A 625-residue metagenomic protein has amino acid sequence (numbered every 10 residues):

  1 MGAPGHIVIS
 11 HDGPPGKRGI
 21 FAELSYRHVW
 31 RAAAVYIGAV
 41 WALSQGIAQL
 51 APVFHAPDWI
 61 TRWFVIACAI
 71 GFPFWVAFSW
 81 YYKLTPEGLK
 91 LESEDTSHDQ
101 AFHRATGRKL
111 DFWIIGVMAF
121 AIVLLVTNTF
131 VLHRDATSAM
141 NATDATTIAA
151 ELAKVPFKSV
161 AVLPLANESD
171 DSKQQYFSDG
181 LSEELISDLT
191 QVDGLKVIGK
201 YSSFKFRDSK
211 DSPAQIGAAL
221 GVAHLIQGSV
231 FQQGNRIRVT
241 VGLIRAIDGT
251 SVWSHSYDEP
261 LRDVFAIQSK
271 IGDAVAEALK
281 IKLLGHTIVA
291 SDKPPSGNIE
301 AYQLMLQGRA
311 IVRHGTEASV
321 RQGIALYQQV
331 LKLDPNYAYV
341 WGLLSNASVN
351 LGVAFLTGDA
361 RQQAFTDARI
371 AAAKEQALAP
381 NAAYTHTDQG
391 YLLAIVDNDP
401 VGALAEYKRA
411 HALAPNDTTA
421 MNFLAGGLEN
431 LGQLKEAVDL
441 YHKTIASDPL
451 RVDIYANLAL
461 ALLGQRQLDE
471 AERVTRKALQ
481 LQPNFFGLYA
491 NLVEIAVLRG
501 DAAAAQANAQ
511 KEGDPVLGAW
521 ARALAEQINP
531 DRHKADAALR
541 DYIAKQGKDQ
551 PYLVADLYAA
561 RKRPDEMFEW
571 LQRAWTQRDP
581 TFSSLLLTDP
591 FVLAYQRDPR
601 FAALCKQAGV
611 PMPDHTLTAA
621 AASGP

Functional and structural regions predicted by a protein language model:
G2, H6, N141-T147, A622-S623: Long, low-complexity intrinsically disordered segments that are proline/alanine-rich with interleaved serine/threonine
G2-D135, T250: An N-terminal, helix-rich hydrophobic module
P15, I299-Q307, D367, G518 (+1 more regions): Alpha-helix N-cap/N′ positions at the starts of helices
R27, V192, D334, D589-V592 (+1 more regions): Acidic-histidine catalytic/liganding microenvironments
L50-V53, T106, D111-L492, A496 (+1 more regions): Acidic, proline/glycine-rich low-complexity intrinsically disordered segments
I70-P73, W80-E87, V192, A246 (+5 more regions): Phosphate/oxyanion-binding loops and surfaces in catalytic or ligand/nucleic-acid-binding neighborhoods
T387, G402-K408, T418-L424, L428-P625: Alpha-helical protein-protein interaction modules
